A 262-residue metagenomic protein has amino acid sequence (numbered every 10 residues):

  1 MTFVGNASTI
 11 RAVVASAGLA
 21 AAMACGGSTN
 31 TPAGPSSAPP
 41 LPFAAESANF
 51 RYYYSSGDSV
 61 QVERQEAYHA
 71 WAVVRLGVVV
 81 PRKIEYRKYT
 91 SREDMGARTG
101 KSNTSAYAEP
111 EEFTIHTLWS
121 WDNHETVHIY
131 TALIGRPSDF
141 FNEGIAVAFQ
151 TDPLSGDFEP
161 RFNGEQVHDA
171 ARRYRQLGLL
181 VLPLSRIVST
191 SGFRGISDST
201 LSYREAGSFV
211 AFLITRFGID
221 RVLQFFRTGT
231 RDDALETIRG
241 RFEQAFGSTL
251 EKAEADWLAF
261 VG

Functional and structural regions predicted by a protein language model:
T2-A17: Bacterial N-terminal signal peptides that target proteins for export
C25-T29: N-terminal Sec signal peptide cleavage junction
S37-D139, S155, A234-R241: Juxtacatalytic substrate-recognition/specificity segment
A97-T104, P110-F113, L133-G262: Acidic/His/Gly-enriched intrinsically disordered linker/tail segments that often contain short helix/coil "MoRF-like"
